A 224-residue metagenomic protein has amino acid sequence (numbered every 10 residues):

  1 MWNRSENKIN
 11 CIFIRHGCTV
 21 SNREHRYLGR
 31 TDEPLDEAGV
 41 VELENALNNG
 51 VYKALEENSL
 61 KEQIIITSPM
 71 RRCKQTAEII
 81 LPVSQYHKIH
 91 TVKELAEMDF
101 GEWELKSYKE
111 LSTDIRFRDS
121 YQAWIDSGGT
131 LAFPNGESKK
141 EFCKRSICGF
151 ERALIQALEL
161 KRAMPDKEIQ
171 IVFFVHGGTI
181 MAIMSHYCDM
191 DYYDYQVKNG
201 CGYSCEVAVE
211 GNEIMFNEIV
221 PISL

Functional and structural regions predicted by a protein language model:
M1-N10, A46, E57, M98-S112 (+2 more regions): Acidic, low-complexity terminal tails and accessory targeting/binding regions of phosphate-metabolizing enzymes
R4, N58-S84, K88-E94, R116 (+2 more regions): Conserved histidine-centered catalytic loops in small-molecule metabolism enzymes
I9, I14-S84: Active-site-proximal alpha-helix that buttresses catalytic centers in soluble enzyme cores
I14, F174-V175: A conserved hydrophobic position in a structured secondary element of the catalytic/binding core that shapes
G17, G177-G178: Active-site metal-binding loops of divalent metal-dependent hydrolases
E44-L55, C143, I147-E159: Generic structural signal for well-ordered alpha-helical scaffold segments
S59-P69, K161-D166, Q170-F174: Short glycine-rich phosphate-binding loop at a beta-alpha junction
V83-C148: Phosphate-handling substructures
